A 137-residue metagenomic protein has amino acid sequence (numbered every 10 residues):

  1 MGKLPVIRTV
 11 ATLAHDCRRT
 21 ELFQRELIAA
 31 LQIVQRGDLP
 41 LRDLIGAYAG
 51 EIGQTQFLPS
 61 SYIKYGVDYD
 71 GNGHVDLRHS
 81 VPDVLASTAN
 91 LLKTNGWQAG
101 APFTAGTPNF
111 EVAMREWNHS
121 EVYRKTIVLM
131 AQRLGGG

Functional and structural regions predicted by a protein language model:
M1-G137: Catalytic glycan-binding domains that act on GlcNAc-containing polysaccharides
